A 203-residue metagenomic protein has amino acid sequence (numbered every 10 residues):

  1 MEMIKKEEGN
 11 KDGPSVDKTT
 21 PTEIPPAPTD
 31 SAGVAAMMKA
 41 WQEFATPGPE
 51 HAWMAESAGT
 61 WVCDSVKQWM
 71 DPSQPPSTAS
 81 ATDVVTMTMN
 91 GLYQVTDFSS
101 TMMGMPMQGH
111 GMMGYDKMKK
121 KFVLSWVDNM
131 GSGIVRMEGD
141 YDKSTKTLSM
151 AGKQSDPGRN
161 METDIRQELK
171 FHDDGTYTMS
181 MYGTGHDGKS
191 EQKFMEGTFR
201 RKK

Functional and structural regions predicted by a protein language model:
M1-P75, K202-K203: Amphipathic/hydrophobic helical signal segments and adjacent flexible N-terminal regions that mediate secretion
M3, F171, M181-K203: Edge beta-strand at a domain terminus
M3, G9, V16, M130-I134 (+2 more regions): Intrinsically disordered, low-complexity sequence elements enriched in Ser/Thr/Gly/Pro
W53-S57, T88-N90, D173: Solvent-exposed loop and beta-edge segments used for protein-protein assembly and interaction
G59, G111, G197: Residue-level detector of short, conserved catalytic/binding motifs and their immediate flanks
C63-R166: Central antiparallel beta-sheet cores of small beta-barrel/beta-sandwich binding domains
G175-Y177: Exposed beta-strand face motif in extracellular beta-rich ectodomains
